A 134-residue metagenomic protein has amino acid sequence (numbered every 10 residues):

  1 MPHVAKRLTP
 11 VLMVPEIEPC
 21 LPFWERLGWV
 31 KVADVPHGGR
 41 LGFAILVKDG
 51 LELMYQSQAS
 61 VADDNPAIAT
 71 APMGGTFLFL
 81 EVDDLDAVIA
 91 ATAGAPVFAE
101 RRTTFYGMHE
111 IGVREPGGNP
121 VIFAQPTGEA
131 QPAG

Functional and structural regions predicted by a protein language model:
M1-T9, L27-L80, A87-R114, Q125-G134: Vicinal oxygen chelate
M13-I17, G38-G39: Conserved beta-strand-loop-alpha-helix junction that forms the acyl-donor binding cleft
V14, F79-V82: Short, solvent-exposed loop/helix junctions and linker helices that flank or host conserved functional motifs
E16-K31: Amphipathic alpha-helical segments
